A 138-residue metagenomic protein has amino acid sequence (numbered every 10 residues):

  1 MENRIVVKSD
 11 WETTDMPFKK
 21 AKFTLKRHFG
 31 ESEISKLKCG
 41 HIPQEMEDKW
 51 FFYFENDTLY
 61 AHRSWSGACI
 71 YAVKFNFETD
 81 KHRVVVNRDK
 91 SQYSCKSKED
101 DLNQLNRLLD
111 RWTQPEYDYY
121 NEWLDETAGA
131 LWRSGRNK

Functional and structural regions predicted by a protein language model:
E2-T58: Negatively charged, low-complexity tracts enriched in Asp/Glu with abundant Ser/Thr
Y53, Y60, Y71, Y93 (+1 more regions): Sequence-level detector for tyrosine residue identity
Y53-E55, N76, V85-N87: A structural detector for beta-sheet-dominated domains
N56, W65, R88-K90: Short, flexible loop/turn elements at secondary-structure junctions
L59-F77: Canonical SH2 domain fold
D80-K138: Polybasic, proline/glycine-rich intrinsically disordered low-complexity segments
